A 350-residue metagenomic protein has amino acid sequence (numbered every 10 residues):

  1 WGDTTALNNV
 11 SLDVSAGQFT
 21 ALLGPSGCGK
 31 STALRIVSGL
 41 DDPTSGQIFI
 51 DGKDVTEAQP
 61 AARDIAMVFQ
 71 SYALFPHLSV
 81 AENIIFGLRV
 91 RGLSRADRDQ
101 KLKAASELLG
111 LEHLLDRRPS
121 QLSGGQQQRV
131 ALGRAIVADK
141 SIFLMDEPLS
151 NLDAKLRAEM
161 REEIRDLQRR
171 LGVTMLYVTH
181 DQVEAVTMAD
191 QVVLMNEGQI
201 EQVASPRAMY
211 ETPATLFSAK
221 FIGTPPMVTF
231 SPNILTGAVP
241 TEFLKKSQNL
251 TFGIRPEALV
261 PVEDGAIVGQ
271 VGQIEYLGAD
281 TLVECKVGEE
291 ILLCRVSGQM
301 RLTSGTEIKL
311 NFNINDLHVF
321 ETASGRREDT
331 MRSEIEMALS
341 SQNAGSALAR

Functional and structural regions predicted by a protein language model:
F19, A58-T215: ABC ATPase nucleotide-binding domains
L23-P25: The feature captures the beta-strand-to-loop junction immediately N-terminal to the Walker
S31-L34, V130: ABC ATPase nucleotide-binding domain helices that frame the ATP-binding cleft
S38: Helix-to-loop junction immediately C-terminal to a conserved catalytic motif
G46-D54: Conserved ABC transporter NBD signature motif
R207, E211-G272, L277, T281-L302 (+1 more regions): ATPase nucleotide-binding modules
